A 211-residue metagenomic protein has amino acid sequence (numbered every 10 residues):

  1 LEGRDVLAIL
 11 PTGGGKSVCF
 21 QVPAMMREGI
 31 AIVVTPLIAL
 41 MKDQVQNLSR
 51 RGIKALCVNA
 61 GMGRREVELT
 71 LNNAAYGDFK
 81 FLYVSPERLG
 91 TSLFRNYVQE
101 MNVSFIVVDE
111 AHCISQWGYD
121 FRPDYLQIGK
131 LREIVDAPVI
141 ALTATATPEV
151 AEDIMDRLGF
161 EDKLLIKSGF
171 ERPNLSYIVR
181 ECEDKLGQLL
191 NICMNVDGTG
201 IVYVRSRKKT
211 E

Functional and structural regions predicted by a protein language model:
L1-S17, A24-R27, K42-E211: Helicase motor core with emphasis on the C-terminal RecA-like subdomain
I32: Gly/serine-rich nucleotide phosphate-binding loop at the start of the catalytic core of nucleotide/ADP-ribose-handling
